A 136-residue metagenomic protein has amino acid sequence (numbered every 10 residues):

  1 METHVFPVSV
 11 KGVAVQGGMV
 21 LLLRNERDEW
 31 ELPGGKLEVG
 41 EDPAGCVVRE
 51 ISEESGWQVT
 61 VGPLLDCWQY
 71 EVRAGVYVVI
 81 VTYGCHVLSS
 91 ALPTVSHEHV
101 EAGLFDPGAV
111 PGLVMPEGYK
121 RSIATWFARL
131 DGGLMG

Functional and structural regions predicted by a protein language model:
M1-V20, C67: Conserved N-terminal beta-strand and adjoining loop/helix that marks the start of the Nudix/MutT-like hydrolase domain
H4-F6, R73-V79, S96-H99: A generic structural micro-feature
G12, L64, Y83-C85: A structural signal for short, well-ordered beta-strand segments
A14, L22, C85-V87, L104: Conserved hydrophobic "DFG−1" position in protein kinase catalytic cores
V15-E53, W57: Conserved Nudix-box catalytic region and its N-terminal flanking loop in Nudix hydrolases and closely related
N25, W30, H97-G136: Nudix hydrolase/Nudix homology domain
W57-D66: A short coil-to-beta-strand element that immediately follows conserved catalytic motifs
Q69-L92, W126, L130: Active-site-adjacent beta-strand/loop module that shapes the phosphate/pyrophosphate-binding cleft
